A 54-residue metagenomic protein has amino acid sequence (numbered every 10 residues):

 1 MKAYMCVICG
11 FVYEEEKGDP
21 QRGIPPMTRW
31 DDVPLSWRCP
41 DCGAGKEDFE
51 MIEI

Functional and structural regions predicted by a protein language model:
K2-A3: Local sequence-structure signature of Cys/Sec-based thiol-disulfide redox active-site neighborhoods
C6-C9, C39-C42: Short cysteine-rich clusters marking metal-coordination/redox-active sites
V12, E16, S36, G45-D48: Cys/His-rich metal-chelating microdomains
G18-I24, E50-I54: Short cysteine/histidine-rich zinc-coordinating motifs and their immediately flanking basic loops
Q21-S36: Short linker/helix segments within small regulatory modules
P40-I54: C-terminal structural segments of small proteins and small subunits
